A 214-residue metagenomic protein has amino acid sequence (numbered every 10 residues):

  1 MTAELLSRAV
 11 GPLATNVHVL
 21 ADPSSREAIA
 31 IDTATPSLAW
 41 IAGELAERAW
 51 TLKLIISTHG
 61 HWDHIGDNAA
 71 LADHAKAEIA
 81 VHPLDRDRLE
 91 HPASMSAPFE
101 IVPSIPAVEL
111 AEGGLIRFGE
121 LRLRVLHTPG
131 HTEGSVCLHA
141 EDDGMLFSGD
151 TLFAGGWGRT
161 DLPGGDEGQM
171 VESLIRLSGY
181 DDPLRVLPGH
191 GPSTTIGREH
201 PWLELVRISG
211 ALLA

Functional and structural regions predicted by a protein language model:
T2-R48, C137-G149: Conserved beta-strand hairpin/beta-sheet module of binuclear metal-dependent hydrolase folds, prominently
R8-V10, I105-A107, H127-P129: Short Gly/Pro-enriched turn/cap motifs at secondary-structure boundaries
L13-A14, P103, G119, T132: Short, basic and Ser/Thr-rich N-terminal targeting/leader segments
H18, V108, G113-G114, V136 (+1 more regions): Residue-level detector of beta-strand structural context in well-folded domains
L20, T58, T128: Conserved S/T- and glycine-rich ATP-binding loop of Class I adenylate-forming
R26, P36, W50, A93-M95 (+2 more regions): Metallo-beta-lactamase
I31, I79-P83, S148, P188: Hydrophobic residues in well-ordered beta-strands that form the structural core
P36-L121, P201-S209: Active-site HxH/HxHxD metal-binding segment of metal-dependent hydrolases
